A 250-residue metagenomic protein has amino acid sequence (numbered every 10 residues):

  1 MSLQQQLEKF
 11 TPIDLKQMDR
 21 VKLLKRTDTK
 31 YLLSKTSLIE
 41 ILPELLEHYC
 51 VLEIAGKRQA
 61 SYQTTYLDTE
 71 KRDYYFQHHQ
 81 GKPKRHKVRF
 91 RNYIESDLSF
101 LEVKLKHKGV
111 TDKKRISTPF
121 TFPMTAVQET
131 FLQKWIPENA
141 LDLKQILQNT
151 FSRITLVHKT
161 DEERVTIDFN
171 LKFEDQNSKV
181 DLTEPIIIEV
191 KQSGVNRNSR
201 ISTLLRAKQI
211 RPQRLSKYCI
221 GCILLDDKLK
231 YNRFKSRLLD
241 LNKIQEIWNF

Functional and structural regions predicted by a protein language model:
M1-F250: Phosphate-end processing signature that detects enzymes handling 5′-triphosphorylated RNA and polyphosphate
